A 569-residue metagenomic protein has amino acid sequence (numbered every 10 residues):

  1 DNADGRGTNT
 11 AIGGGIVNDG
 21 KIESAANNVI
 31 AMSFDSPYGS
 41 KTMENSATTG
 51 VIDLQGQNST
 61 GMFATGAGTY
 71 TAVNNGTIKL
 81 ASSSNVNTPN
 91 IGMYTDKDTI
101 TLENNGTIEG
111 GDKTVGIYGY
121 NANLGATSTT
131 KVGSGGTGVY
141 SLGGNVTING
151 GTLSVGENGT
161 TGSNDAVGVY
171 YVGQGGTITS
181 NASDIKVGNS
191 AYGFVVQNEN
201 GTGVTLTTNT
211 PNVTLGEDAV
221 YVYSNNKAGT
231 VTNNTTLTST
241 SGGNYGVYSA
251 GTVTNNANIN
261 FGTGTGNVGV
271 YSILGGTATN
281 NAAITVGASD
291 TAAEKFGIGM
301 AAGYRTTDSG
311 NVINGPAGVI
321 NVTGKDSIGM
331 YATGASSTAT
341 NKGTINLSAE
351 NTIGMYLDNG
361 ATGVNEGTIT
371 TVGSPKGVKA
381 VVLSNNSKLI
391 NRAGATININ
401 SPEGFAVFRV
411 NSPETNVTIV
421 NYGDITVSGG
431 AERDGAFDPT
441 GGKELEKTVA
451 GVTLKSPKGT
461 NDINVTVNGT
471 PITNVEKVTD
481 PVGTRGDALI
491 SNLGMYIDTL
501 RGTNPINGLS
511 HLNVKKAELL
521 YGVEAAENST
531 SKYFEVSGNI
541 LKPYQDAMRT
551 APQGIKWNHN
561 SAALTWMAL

Functional and structural regions predicted by a protein language model:
D1-L569: Long, low-complexity, polar and repeat-rich extracellular regions of very large Gram-negative surface proteins
